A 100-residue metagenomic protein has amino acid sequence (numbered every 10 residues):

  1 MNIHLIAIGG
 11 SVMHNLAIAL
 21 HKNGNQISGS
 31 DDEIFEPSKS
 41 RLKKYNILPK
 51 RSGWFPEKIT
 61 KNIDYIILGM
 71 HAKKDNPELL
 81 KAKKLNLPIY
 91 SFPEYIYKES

Functional and structural regions predicted by a protein language model:
M1-Y95: N-terminal leader/targeting and accessory segments in enzymes
Y97-S100: Phosphate-binding P-loop
